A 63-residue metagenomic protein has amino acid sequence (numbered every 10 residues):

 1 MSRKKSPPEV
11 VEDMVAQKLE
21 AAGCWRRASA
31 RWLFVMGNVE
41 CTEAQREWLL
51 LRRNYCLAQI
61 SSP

Functional and structural regions predicted by a protein language model:
M1-V10: TPR-adjacent "capping" and linker segments in tetratricopeptide-repeat scaffold/adaptor proteins
P7, A44-R52: Structural signature of alpha-solenoid helical repeat junctions
A16-Q17, N54: Conserved small-residue packing positions in alpha-helical repeats and bundles
W25, W32-L33: Inward-facing hydrophobic residues that define packing positions of alpha-helical scaffold repeats
N38-E40: Alpha-helical junction/boundary sensor with strong preference for TPR arrays
L51-P63: Alpha-helical linker/edge segments of TPR/alpha-solenoid repeat scaffolds and analogous pre-/post-domain helices
